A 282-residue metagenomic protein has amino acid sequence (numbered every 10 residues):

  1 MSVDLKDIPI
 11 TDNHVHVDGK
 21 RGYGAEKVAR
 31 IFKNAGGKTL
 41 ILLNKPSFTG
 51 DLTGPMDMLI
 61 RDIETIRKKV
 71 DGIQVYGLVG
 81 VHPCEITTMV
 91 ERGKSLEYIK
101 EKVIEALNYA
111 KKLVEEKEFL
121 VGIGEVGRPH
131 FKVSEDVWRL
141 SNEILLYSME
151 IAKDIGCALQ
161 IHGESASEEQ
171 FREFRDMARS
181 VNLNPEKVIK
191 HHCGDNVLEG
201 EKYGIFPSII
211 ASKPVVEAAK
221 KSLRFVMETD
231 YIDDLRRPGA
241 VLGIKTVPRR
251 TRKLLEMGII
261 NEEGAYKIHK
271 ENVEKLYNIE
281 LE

Functional and structural regions predicted by a protein language model:
M1-I155, I161, E169-N184, I189-M227 (+1 more regions): Mid-domain alpha/beta scaffold segments of enzyme catalytic cores
